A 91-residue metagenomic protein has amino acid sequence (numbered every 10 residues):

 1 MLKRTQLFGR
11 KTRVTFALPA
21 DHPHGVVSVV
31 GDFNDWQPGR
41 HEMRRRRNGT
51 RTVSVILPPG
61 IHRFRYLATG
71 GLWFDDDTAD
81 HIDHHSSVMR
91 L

Functional and structural regions predicted by a protein language model:
M1-R10: N-terminal edge beta-strand
R10-P59, T69-L91: Aromatic-rich carbohydrate-binding modules that target alpha-glucans
F64-R65: Hydrophobic beta-strand segments within extracellular beta-sandwich modules
